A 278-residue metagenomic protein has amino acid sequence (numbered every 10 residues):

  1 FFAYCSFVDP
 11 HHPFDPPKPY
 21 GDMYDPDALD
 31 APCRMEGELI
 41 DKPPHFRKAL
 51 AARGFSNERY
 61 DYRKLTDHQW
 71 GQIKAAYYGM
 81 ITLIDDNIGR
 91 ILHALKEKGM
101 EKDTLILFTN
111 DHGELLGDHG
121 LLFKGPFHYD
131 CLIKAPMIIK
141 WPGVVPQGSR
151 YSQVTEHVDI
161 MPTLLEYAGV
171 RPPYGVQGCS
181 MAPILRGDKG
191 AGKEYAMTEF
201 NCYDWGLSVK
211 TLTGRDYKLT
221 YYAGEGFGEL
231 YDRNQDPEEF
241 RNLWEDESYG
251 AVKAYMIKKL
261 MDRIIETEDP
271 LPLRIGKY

Functional and structural regions predicted by a protein language model:
F1-V154, Y167-G175, Y221-G224, G228 (+2 more regions): Active-site-proximal cap/lid insertion segments
I84-N87, I160, M256: Hydrophobic alpha-helical membrane-association signature
G89-L92, K96, A182, R241 (+2 more regions): Solvent-exposed, non-membrane alpha-helical residues enriched in polar/charged side chains
H112-D118, V145, E156-M161, E166-R233 (+3 more regions): C-terminal cap/loop subdomain of S1 sulfatases and analogous C-terminal strand-loop tails that border
